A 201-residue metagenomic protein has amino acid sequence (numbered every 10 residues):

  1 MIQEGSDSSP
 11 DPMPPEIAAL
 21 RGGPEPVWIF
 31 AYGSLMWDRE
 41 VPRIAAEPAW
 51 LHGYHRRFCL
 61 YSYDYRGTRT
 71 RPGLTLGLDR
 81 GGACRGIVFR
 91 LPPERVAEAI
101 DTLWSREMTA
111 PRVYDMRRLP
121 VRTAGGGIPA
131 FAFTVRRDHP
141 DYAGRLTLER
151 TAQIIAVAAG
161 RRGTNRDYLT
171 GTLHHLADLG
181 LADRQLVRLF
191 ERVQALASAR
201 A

Functional and structural regions predicted by a protein language model:
I2-A201: Glycine-aromatic micro-motifs
